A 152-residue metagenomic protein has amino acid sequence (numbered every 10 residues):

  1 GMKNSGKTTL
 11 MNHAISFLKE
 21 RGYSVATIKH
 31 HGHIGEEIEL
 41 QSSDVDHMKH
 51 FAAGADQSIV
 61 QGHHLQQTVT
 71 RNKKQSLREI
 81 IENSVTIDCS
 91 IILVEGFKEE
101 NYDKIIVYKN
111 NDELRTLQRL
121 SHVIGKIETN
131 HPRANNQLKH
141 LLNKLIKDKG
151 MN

Functional and structural regions predicted by a protein language model:
K3: The conserved Walker
K7: Conserved lysine of the Walker
I15-N72: N-terminal phosphate/diphosphate-binding loop that engages ATP/GTP or pyrophosphate donors across diverse enzyme folds
S42-H47, S76-L77, N110-D112: Short, hinge-like loop/turn segments at secondary-structure boundaries
F51, S84-T86, L117-Q118: Solvent-exposed alpha-helices and their adjacent loops that cap or buttress functional pockets in soluble metabolic
V69-E99: Phosphate-binding/switch loop-helix module in NTP-utilizing enzymes
I91-M151: Phosphate/Mg2+-binding loops and adjacent switch elements in nucleotide/diphosphate-handling enzyme cores
